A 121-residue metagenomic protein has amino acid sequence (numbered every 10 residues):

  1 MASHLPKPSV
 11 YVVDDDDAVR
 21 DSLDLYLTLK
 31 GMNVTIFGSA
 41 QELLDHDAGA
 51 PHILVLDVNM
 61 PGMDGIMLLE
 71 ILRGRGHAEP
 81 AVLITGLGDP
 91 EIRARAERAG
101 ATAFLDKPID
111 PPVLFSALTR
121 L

Functional and structural regions predicted by a protein language model:
M1-Y11, D17-A18, L44-D45, P112-L121: Non-catalytic signal-transmission and effector/linker regions of two-component phosphorelay proteins
D17-T35: Two-component/phosphorelay signaling modules centered on CheY-like receiver
G38-S39, D64-L68: Acidic catalytic/metal-coordinating carboxylates
A50-V55: Active-site beta3 strand of CheY-like receiver
M60: Receiver (REC) domain active-site loop signature in two-component systems and cognate sites in sensor histidine kinases
I66-H77: Short amphipathic alpha-helix used as the core "switch/output" element in two-component signaling
M67, G88-A103, S116: Alpha4 helix (beta4-alpha4-beta5 surface) of REC/receiver domains from two-component response regulators
